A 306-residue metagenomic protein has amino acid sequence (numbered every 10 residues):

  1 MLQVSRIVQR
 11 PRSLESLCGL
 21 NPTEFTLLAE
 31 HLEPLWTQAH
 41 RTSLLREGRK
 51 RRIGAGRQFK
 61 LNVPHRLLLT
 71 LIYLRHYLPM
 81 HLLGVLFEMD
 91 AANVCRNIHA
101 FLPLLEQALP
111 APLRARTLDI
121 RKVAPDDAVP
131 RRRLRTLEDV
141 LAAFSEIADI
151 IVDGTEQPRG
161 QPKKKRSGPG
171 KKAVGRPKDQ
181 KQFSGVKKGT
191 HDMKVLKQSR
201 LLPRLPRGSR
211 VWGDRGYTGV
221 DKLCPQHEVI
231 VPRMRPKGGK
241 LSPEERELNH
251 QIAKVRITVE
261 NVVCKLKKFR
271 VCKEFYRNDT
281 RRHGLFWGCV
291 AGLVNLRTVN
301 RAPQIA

Functional and structural regions predicted by a protein language model:
M1, H40, G54-G56, H65-R66 (+3 more regions): Short, flexible segments with low predicted structural confidence
M1-L61, A302-P303: Charged, often Cys/His-bearing segments associated with DNA-binding zinc-finger transcription factors
E30, P34-R41, R75-P79, A100-P103 (+1 more regions): Short helix-loop boundary/capping segments at the starts of domains
N62-Y77: Short, amphipathic alpha-helical "recognition" segments used to contact nucleic acids or chromatin
M80-A306: Short, well-ordered secondary-structure "scaffold" segments embedded in the functional core of diverse domains
